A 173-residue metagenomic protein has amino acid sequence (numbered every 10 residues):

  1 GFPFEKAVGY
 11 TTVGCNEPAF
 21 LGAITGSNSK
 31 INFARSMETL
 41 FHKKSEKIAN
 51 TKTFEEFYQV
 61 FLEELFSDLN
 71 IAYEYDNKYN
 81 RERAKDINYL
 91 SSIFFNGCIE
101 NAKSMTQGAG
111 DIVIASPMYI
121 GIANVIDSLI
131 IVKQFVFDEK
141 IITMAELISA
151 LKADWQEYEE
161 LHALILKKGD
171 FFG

Functional and structural regions predicted by a protein language model:
G1-G173: Conserved catalytic cores of very large enzyme subunits
